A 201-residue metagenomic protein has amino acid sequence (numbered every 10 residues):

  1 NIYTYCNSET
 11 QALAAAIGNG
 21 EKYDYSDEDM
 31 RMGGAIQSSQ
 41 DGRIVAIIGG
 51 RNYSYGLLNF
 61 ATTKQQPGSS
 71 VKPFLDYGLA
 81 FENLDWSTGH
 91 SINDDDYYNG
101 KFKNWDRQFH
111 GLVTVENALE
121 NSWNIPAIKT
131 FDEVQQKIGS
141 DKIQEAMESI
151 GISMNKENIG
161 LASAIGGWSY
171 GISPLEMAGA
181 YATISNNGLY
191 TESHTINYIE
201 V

Functional and structural regions predicted by a protein language model:
N1-D24: Conserved, well-ordered alpha-helix/loop/beta-strand core segments that scaffold catalytic motifs
N1-Y3, Y23-G34, G89, M154-S163 (+1 more regions): Surface-exposed patches in mature extracellular/periplasmic domains of secreted proteins
N1-Y5, L57-Q66, K103-Q108, T114 (+2 more regions): Second-shell loop/turn segments in exported
A14, G42, Q65-I92, A118 (+1 more regions): Active-site SXXK
D27-S54, N197-Y198: A short, well-structured edge-of-sheet supersecondary motif
R31, S54-F74, T88-S91, V113 (+1 more regions): Short active-site loop at a secondary-structure junction that contains or immediately precedes the catalytic residue(s)
I48, S153-V201: Active-site-proximal helix/loop microenvironment of the serine DD-peptidase/beta-lactamase transpeptidase fold
D85-I143, G160, N186, Y190 (+1 more regions): Conserved catalytic neighborhood of penicillin-recognizing serine enzymes
